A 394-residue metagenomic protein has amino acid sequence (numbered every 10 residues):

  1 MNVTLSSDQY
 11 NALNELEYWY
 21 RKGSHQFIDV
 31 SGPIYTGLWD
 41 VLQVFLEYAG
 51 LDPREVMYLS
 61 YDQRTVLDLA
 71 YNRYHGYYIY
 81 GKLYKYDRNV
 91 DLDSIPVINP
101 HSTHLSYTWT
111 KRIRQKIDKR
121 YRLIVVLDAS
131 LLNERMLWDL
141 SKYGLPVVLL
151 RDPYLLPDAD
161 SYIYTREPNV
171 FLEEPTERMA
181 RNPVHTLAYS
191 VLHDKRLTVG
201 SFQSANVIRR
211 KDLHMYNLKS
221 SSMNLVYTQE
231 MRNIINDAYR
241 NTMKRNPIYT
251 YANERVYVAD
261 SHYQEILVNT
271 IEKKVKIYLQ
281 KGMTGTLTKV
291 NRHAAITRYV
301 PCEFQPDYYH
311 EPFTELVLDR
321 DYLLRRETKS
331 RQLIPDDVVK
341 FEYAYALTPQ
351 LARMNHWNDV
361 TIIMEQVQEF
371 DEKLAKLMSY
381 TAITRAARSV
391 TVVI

Functional and structural regions predicted by a protein language model:
V3-L42, A49, W138-D139, Y143-L145 (+2 more regions): Conserved helicase motor core of P-loop NTPases
L13-E15, P53-W138: Conserved P-loop NTPase motor core of helicases/translocases
S24-Q26, P53-E55, I95, R120-R122 (+3 more regions): Short coil/turn segments at beta-strand junctions that form active-site/ligand-binding loops
I28-S31, K119-V126, G200, D336 (+1 more regions): Short, basic, glycine/proline-bearing loop/turn elements
T36-D40, F45, L59-S60, L67 (+5 more regions): Core RecA-like ATPase module of SF1/SF2 helicases and allied nucleic-acid translocases
P53-R54, Y121, G144-L145, R166-F171 (+3 more regions): Short glycine-/polar-rich loops that comprise or flank the Walker A/P-loop and associated switch/sensor motifs
Y58-S60, V125-L127, P146-D152, V392-V393: Structural recognition of the conserved hydrophobic beta-strand(s) that form the central parallel beta-sheet of P-loop
D128-L132, P153-Y154, A352, V367: Conserved Walker B
